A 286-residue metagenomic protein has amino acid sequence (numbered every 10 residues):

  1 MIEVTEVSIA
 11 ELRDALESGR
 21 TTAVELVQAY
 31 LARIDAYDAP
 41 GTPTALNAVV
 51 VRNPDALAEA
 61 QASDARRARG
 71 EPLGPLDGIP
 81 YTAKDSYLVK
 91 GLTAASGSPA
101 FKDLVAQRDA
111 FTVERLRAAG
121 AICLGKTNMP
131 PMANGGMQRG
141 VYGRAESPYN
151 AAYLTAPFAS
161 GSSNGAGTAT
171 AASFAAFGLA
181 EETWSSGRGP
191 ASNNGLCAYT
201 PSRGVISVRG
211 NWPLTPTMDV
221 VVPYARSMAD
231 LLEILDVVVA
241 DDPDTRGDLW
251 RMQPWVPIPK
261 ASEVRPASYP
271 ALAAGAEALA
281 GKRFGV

Functional and structural regions predicted by a protein language model:
M1-A95, P99-K102, M132-N134, L249-P266: Short, well-ordered alpha-helical
I2, L16, A106, S186 (+2 more regions): Hydrophobic alpha-helical scaffolding
V7, S18-T21, P157, N164 (+2 more regions): Residue-level signal for the nucleotide or nucleotide-sugar donor/cofactor binding architecture
A10, Q28-L31, L57, Q61 (+5 more regions): Predominant activation on well-ordered alpha-helical scaffold segments within soluble catalytic domains
G19, L116, F284: Short active-site alpha-helical segment characteristic of glycosyltransferases and processive polysaccharide synthases
G19, Y37, R66, A119 (+2 more regions): Generic structural signal for alpha-helix termini and adjacent loop/cap motifs
P40-P43, L76-D219, W250: Short glycine/serine-rich loop/turn segments
T200-V286: A short helix-breaking turn/cap at a secondary-structure junction
